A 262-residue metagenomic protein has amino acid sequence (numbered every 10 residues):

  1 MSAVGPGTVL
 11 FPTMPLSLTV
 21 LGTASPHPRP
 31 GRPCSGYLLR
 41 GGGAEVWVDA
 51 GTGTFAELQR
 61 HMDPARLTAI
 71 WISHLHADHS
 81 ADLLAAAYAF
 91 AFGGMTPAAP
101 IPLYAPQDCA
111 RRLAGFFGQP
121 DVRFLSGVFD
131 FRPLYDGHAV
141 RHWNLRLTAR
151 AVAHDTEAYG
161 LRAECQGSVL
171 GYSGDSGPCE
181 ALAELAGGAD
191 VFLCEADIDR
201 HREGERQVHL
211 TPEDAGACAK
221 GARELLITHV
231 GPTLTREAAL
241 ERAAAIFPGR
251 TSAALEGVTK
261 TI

Functional and structural regions predicted by a protein language model:
M1-T13: N-terminal amphipathic/basic-hydrophobic helices that include classical n-h-c signal peptides and signal-anchor
L10-A65, A158-G174, V191: Conserved beta-strand hairpin/beta-sheet module of binuclear metal-dependent hydrolase folds, prominently
T19, Y104, D130-Y135, T148-R150 (+1 more regions): General small-molecule cofactor/ligand-binding pocket signal
W47-G51, T68-H74, D78, P106 (+4 more regions): Active-site neighborhood of phospho(di)ester-bond hydrolases with catalytic His/Asp-centered motifs
G53-P102, G188-D190: Active-site metal-binding motif and surrounding structural segment of the metallo-beta-lactamase
T96-P100, C109-F131: Active-site neighborhood of divalent metal-dependent phosphoester bond hydrolases
V122, P133-G188: Catalytic core of the metallo-beta-lactamase
P178-K260: Cap/insert and terminal regions of metallo-dependent hydrolase folds
